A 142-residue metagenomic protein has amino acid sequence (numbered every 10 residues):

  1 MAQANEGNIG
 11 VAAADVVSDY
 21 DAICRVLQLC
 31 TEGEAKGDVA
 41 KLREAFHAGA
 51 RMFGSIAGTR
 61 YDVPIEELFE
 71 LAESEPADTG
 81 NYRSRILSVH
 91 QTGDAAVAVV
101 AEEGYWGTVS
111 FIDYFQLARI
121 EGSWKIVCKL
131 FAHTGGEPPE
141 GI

Functional and structural regions predicted by a protein language model:
M1-A48, Y61, E66, G136-I142: Short, low-complexity N-terminal intrinsically disordered segments enriched in polar/charged residues
A2, S110-E140: Short beta-strand edge/turn micro-motifs at domain boundaries
S18, A22, R51-S110: Surface-exposed, charged secondary-structure patches
L27, R43, A95-V100, I126: A generic structural signal for ordered secondary structure
C30, A45, L71-S74, I120: Low-complexity, intrinsically disordered/propeptide-like segments
F46, E102-G104, L130-F131: Short beta-strand segments enriched in hydrophobic/aromatic residues within well-folded beta-rich domains
F46, G54-I56, R119: Generic secondary-structure microfeatures
